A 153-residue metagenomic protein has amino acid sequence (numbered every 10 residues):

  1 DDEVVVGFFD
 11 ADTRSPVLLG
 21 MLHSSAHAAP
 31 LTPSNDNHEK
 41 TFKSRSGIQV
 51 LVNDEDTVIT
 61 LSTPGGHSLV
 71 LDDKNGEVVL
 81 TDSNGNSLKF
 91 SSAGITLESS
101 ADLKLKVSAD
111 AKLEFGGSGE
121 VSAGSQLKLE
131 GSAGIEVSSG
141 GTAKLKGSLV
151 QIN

Functional and structural regions predicted by a protein language model:
D2, F8-N153: Right-handed beta-helix
